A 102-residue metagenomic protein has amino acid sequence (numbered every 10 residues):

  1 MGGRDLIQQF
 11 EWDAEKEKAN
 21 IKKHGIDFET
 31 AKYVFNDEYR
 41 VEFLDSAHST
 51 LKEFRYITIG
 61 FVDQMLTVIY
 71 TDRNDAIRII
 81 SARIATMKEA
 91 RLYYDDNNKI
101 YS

Functional and structural regions predicted by a protein language model:
M1-S102: Ribonuclease/tRNase effector modules and their secretory precursors
